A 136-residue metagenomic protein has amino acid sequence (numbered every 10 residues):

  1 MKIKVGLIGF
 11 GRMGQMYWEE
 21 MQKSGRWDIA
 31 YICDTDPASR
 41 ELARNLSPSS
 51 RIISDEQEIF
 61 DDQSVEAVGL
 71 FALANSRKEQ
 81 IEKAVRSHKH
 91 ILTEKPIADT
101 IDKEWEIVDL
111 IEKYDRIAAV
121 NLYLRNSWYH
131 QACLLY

Functional and structural regions predicted by a protein language model:
M1-S47: N-terminal Rossmann-like dinucleotide-binding module
G11-M13, L73-N75, L124-N126: Short beta->alpha connector loops
Y17, S50-L110: Beta-loop-alpha module in the N-terminal Rossmann-like domain of NAD(P)-dependent dehydrogenases, especially those
S24-R26, S87, E112-R116: Short helix-capping segments at alpha-helix termini
Y31, E66-A67, I117: Short, Asp-centered acidic motifs that coordinate Mg2+ and/or phosphate in catalytic or ligand-binding sites
A98-Y136: A contiguous active-site-proximal alpha/beta segment in oxidoreductase catalytic domains
